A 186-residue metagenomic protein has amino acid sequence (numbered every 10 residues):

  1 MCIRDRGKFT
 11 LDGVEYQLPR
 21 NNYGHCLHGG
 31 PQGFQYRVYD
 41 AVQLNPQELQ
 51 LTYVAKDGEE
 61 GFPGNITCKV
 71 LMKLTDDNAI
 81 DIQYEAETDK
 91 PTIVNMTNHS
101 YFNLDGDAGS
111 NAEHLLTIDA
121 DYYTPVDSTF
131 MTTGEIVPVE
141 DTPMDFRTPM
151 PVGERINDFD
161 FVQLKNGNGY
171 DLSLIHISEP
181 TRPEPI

Functional and structural regions predicted by a protein language model:
M1-I3, I175-I186: Single conserved hydrophobic/aromatic residue that forms the stacking wall/gate of nucleotide- or nucleobase-binding
R4, G33-Q35, G64-I66, T88 (+3 more regions): Residues that act as N-cap/strand-start positions at coil-to-secondary-structure junctions
R4-F34, F130-P138, P143-D145: Active-site loop/turn microenvironments that scaffold catalytic and metal-binding pockets
D12-V14, D89, D119: Short strand-coil-strand connectors
N21-D77: Extended, loop-rich substrate-binding clefts of extracytoplasmic carbohydrate-active enzymes
D57-A108: Acidic, contiguous internal or C-terminal segments within carbohydrate-active enzymes that form a structured patch used
F102-M131: Polysaccharide-binding surfaces and accessory modules of carbohydrate-active proteins
I136-L174: Oxyanion-binding "anion nests"
